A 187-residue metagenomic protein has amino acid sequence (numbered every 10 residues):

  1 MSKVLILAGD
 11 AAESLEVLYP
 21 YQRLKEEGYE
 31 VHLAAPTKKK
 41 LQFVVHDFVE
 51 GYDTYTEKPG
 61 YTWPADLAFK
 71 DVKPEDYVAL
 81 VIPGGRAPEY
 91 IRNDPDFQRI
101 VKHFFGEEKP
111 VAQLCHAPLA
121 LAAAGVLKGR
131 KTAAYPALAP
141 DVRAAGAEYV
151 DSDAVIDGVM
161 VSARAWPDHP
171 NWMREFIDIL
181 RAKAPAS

Functional and structural regions predicted by a protein language model:
M1-E107, V111, A120-K131, A139-S187: Extended, subdomain-level signal for the structured scaffold at the beginning of enzyme domains
C115: Catalytic nucleophile serine of serine hydrolases, specifically the conserved "nucleophile elbow" pentapeptide
